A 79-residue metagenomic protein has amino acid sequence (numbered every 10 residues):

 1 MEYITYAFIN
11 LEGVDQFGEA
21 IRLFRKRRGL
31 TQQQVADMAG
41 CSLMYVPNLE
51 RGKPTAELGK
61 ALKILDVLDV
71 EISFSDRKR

Functional and structural regions predicted by a protein language model:
M1-D15, R51, E71, D76-R79: N-terminal flexible/basic segments that precede or flank functional cores
G13, A20, Y45-N48, A61-I64: Residue-level recognition of specific faces of alpha-helices
E19-Q34: Short basic helix-loop element that most often maps to the first helix and adjoining turn of HTH DNA-binding modules
K26, D37, D66: Short polybasic/polar patches that bind polyanions
K26, G40, R51-K53: Residue-level detection of the helix-turn-helix DNA-binding "recognition helix"
L30-Y45: Short alpha-helical DNA-recognition segment
G59-F74: DNA major-groove recognition helix of helix-turn-helix/homeodomain DNA-binding modules
